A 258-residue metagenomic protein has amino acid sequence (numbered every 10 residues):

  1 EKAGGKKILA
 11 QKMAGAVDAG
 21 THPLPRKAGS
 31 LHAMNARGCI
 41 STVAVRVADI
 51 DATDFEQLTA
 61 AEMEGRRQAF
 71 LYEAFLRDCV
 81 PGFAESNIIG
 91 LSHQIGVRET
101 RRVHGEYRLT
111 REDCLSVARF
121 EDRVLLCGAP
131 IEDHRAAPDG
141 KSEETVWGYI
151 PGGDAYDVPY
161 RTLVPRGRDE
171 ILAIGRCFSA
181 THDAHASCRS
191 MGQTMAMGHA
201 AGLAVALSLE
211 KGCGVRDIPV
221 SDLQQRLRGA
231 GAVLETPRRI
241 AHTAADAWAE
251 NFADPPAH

Functional and structural regions predicted by a protein language model:
E1-H258: Flavin (FAD/FMN)-binding glycine-rich loop and adjacent Rossmann-like elements that form
